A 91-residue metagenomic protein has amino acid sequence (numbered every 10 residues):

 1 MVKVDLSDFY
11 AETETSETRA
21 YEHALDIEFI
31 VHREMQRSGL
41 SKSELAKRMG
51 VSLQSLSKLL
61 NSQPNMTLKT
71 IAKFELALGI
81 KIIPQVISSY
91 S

Functional and structural regions predicted by a protein language model:
M1-R33: N-terminal flexible/basic segments that precede or flank functional cores
F29-R48: Short basic helix-loop element that most often maps to the first helix and adjoining turn of HTH DNA-binding modules
S38, P64-T67: Flexible coil/turn residues that form the inter-helical turn or adjacent wing/linker of helix-turn-helix
K42, L53, L68-I71: Helix-turn-helix DNA-binding elements, focusing on the entry/boundary residues of the two helices that contact DNA
M49-N65: Recognition helix of helix-turn-helix/homeodomain-like DNA-binding domains that insert into the DNA major groove
K69-P84: DNA major-groove recognition helix of helix-turn-helix/homeodomain DNA-binding modules
Q85-S91: Short, charged recognition helix plus adjacent turn of helix-turn-helix-like nucleic-acid-binding domains
